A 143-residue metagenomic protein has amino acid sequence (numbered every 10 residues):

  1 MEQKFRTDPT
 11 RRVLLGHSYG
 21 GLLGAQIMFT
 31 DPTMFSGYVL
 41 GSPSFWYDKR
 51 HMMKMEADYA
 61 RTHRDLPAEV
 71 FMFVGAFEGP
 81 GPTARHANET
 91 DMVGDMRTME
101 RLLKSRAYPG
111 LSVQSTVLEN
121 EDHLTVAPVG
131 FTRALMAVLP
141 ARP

Functional and structural regions predicted by a protein language model:
M1-P143: Non-catalytic cap/lid and distal C-terminal segments of serine-dependent acyl enzymes
